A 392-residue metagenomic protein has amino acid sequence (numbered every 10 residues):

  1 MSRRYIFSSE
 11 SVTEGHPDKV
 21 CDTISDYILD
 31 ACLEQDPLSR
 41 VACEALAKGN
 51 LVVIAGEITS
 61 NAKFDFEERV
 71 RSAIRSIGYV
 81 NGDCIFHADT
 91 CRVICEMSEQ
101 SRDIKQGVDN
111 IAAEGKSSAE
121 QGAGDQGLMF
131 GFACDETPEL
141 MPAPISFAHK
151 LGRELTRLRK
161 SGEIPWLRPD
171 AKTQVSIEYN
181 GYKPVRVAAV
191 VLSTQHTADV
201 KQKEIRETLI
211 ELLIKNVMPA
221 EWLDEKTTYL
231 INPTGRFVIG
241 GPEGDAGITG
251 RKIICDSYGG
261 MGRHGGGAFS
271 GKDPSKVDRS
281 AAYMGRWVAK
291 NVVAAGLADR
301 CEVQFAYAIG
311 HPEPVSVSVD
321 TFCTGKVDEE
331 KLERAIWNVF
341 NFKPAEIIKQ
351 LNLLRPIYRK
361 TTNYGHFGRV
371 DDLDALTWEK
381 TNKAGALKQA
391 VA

Functional and structural regions predicted by a protein language model:
M1-A42, K48, E379: N-terminal, positively charged regions that mediate nucleic acid binding
S8, E68, R75-I239, N363 (+3 more regions): Glycine-rich, mobile lid/loop segments that gate access to catalytic sites or pores
E10-V12, H16-C21, Q121-T137, V238-R263 (+2 more regions): Conserved phosphate/anionic-ligand binding catalytic regions in large, soluble enzymes, centered on
E14-L33, E136-R153, K272-G296: Alpha-helical support elements that line or immediately flank enzyme active sites and cofactor-binding pockets
S39-C43, A171-I177, T227-I231, L297-A308: A short glycine-rich, hydrophobically flanked beta-strand micro-motif that places a catalytic Asp/Glu for divalent metal
V41-S60, I309-E313: Short, charge-patterned binding micro-sites
K48, R300, A308-A392: Internal helix-turn-beta structural module
V200-A294: Glycine-rich anion/phosphate-binding loop at the beta-strand->alpha-helix junction
